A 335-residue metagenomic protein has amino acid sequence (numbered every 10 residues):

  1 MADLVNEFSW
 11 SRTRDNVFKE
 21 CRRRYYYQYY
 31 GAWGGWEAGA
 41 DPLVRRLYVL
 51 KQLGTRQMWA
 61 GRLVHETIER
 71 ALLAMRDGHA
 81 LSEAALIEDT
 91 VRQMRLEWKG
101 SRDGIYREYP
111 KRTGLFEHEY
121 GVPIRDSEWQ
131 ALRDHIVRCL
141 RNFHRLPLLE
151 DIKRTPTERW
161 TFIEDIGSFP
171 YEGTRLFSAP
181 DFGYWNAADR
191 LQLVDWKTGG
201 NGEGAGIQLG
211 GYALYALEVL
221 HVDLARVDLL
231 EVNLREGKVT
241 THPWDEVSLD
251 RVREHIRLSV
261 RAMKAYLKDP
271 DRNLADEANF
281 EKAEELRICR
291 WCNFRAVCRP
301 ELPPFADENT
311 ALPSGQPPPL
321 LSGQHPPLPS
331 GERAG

Functional and structural regions predicted by a protein language model:
D15-G31, A40-D77, I87, V91 (+6 more regions): Nuclease catalytic cores
G34-V44, D181-L191, K264-K268: Active-site-adjacent bridging/hinge elements
K51-M58, G199, E203, A283: Short, solvent-exposed segments of well-ordered alpha helices
T67-T161: A non-catalytic, helix-rich entry segment at domain boundaries
R145, E172, L217-L321, G335: Metal-dependent nuclease catalytic regions and adjoining charged, substrate-binding loops involved in nucleic-acid end
E158-L258: Mg2+/Mn2+-dependent nuclease catalytic core
P329-S330: Short, intrinsically disordered C-terminal tails of secreted or membrane-associated proteins
